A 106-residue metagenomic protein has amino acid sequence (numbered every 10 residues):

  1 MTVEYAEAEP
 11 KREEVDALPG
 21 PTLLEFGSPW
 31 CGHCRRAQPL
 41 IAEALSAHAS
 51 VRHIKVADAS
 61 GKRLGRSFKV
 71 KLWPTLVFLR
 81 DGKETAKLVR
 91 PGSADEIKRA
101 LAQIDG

Functional and structural regions predicted by a protein language model:
M1-P21, G106: N-terminal leader/targeting and pre-domain segments
V3, I54, T85-L88: Structural signal for short hydrophobic segments within the conserved structured cores of catalytic domains across
Y5, F26, A49-R63: Thiol-based oxidoreductase modules, predominantly thioredoxin-like and allied folds used for disulfide exchange
P19, G27-W30, L72: Short pre-active-site segment immediately N-terminal to redox-active cysteine/selenocysteine motifs in thiol-based
C31-C34, L76: The canonical Cys-X-X-Cys-His
H33-A47: Typically the conserved alpha-helix immediately C-terminal to a functionally engaged Cys/Sec in thioredoxin-like
F68-V77: Structural micro-motif
F78-G106: Non-catalytic, surface beta->alpha helical segment in thiol-disulfide oxidoreductase systems
